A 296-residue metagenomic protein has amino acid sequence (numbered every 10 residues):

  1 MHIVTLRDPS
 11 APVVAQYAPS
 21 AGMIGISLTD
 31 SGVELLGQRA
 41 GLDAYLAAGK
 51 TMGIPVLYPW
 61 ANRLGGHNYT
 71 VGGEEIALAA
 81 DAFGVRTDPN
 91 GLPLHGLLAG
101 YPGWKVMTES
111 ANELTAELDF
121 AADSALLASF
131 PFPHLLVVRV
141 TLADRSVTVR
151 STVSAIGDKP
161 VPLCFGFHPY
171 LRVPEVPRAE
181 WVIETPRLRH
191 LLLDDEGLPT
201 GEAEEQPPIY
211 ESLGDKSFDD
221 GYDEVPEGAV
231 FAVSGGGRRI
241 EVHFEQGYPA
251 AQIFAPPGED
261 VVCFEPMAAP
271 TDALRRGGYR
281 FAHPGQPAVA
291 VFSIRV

Functional and structural regions predicted by a protein language model:
M1-A11: Short, Gly/Pro- and small/polar-rich lid/capping loops
L6-D8, Q16-P19, L28, F120-L163 (+2 more regions): Acidic, contiguous internal or C-terminal segments within carbohydrate-active enzymes that form a structured patch used
V14-A82: Acidic-aromatic substrate-binding/catalytic surfaces of carbohydrate-active enzymes
Y69-L78, S151, F281-V296: Short Pro-Gly-centered flexible turn/kink motifs
T70-E74, V106-L114, T141-S146, E175-E180 (+2 more regions): A short, structured loop/turn motif at beta-sheet edges
A82, R86-A143: Extended, loop-rich substrate-binding clefts of extracytoplasmic carbohydrate-active enzymes
P160-P162, P169-E245: Active-site/ligand-binding surface loops and adjacent short beta/alpha elements that line catalytic pockets across
V233-P266, T271: Glycine-rich active-site loops that engage anionic ligands at enzyme catalytic sites
